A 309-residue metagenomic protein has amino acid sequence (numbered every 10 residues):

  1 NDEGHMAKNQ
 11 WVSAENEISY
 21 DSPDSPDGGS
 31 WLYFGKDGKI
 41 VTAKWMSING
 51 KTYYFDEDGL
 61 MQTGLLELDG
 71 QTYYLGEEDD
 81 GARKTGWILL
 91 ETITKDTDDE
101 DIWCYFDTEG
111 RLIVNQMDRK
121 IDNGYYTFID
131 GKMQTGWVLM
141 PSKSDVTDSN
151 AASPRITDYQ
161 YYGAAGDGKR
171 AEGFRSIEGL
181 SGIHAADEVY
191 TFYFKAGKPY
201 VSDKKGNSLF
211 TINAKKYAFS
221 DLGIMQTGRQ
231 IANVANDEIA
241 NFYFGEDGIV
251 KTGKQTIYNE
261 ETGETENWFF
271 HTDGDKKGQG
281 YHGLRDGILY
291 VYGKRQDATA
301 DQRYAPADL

Functional and structural regions predicted by a protein language model:
N1-L309: Extracellular adhesion/carbohydrate-binding repeat motifs centered on closely spaced tryptophans
